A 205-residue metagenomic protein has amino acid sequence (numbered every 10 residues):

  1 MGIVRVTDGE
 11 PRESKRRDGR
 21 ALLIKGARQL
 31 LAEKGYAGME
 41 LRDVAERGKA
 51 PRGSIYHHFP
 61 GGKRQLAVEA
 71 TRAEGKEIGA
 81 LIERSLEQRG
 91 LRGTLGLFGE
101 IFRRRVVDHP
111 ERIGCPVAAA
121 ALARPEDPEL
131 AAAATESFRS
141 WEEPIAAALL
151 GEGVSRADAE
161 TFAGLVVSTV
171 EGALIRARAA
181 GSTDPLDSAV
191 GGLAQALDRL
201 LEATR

Functional and structural regions predicted by a protein language model:
M1-D18, A203-R205: N-terminal intrinsically disordered/low-complexity leader segments
L22, G26-E69: Helix-turn-helix
T71-E77: Short, basic, alpha-helical segments at the C-terminal edge of helix-turn-helix-like DNA-binding modules
G79, R112, D127-E152, T161-G164 (+1 more regions): Amphipathic alpha-helical packing segments from all-alpha helical-bundle domains
I82-G114, F162-V166: Hydrophobic alpha-helical connector segments
R105, A123-E126, V167-D184, L197-R205: Amphipathic C-terminal alpha-helical segment
